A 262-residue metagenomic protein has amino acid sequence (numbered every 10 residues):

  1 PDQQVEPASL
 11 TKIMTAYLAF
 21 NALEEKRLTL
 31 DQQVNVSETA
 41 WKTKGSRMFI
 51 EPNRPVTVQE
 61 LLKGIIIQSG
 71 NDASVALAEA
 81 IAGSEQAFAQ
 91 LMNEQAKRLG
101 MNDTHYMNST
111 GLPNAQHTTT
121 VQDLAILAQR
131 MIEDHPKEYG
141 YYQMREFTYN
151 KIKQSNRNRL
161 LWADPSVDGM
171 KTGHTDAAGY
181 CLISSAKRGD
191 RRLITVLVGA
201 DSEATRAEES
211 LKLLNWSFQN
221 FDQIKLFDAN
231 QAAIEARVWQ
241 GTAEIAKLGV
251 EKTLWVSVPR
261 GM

Functional and structural regions predicted by a protein language model:
P1-A125, Q129-D134: Active-site-adjacent loops and short helices of periplasmic peptidoglycan-processing enzymes
N102, P113-T118, Q122-M262: Domain-terminus/edge residues, biased toward the C-terminal soluble/receptor-binding domains of extracytoplasmic
